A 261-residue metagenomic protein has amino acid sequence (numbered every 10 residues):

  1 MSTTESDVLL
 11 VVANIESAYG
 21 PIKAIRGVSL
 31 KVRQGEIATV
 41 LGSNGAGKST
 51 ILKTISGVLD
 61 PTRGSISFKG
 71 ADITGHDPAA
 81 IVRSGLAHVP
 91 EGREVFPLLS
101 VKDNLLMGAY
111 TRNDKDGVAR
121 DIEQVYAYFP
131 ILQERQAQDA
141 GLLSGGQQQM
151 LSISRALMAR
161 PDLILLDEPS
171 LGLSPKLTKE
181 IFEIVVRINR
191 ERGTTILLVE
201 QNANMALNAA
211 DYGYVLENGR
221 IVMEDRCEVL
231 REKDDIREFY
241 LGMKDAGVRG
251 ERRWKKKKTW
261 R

Functional and structural regions predicted by a protein language model:
G20, A38, P61, H76 (+3 more regions): ABC-type ATPase nucleotide-binding domains, specifically the catalytic core motifs of the NBD
L41-S43: The feature captures the beta-strand-to-loop junction immediately N-terminal to the Walker
S56: Helix-to-loop junction immediately C-terminal to a conserved catalytic motif
G64-I73, S84, V118-I122: Conserved ABC transporter NBD signature motif
D139-L143: Conserved ABC ATPase signature
A156-L157: ABC ATPase C-loop
K179-G193: Helical segment within the ABC ATPase nucleotide-binding domain
